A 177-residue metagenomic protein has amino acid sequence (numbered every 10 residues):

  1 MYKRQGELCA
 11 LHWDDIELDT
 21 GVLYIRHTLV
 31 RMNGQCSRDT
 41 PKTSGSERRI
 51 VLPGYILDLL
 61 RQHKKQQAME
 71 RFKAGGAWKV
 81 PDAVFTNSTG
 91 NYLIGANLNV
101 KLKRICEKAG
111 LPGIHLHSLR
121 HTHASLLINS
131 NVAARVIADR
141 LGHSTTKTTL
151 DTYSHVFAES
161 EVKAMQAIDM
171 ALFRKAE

Functional and structural regions predicted by a protein language model:
K3-L29, R135: Short, charged phosphate-coordinating catalytic segments
G6, L11-D14, A96, T122 (+1 more regions): Structural detector for helix-capping/boundary residues
D15-V22, G113, V132-S154: Short, polar N-cap/turn motifs at the start of nucleic acid-interacting alpha helices
T20, T28, N33-I56, Q62 (+6 more regions): C-terminal secondary-structure termini that scaffold catalytic or DNA-interacting sites
I50, Q66-A74, V80-D139, H143: Short, basic (Lys/Arg/His-rich) helix/loop patches that form interaction surfaces in the mid-to-C-terminal regions
